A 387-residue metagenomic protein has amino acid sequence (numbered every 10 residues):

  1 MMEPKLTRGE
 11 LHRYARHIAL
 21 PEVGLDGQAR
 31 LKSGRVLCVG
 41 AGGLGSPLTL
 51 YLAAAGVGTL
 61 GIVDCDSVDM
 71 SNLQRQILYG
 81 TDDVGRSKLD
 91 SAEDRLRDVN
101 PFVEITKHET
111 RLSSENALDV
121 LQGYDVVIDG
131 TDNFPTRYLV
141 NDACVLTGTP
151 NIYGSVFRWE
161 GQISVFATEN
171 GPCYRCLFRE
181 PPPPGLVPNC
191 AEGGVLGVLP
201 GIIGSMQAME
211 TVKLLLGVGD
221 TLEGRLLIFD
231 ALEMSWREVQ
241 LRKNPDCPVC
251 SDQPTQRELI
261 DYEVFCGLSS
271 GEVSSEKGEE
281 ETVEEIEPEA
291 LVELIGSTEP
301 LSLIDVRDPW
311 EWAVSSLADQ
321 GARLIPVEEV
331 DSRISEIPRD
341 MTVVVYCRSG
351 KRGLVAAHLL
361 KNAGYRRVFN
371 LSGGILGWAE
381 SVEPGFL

Functional and structural regions predicted by a protein language model:
M1-L37, S71, L259-D261, F265-G278: N-terminal charged helix/coil linker that caps or initiates catalytic domains
K5, I62-N100, I304: Glycine-rich phosphate-binding loop and adjoining beta1-alpha1-beta2 segment of Rossmann-like nucleotide-binding folds
G27-A53, T59-D64, G204: Glycine-rich adenosine-cofactor-binding loop
L31, V120-Q122, I337-P338: A short, aliphatic-rich alpha-helical micro-motif
G43-S46, V57, S67-V68, T131-P135 (+2 more regions): Residue-level detector of alpha-helix initiation sites
L73, D94, E233-P245, V249-L301 (+2 more regions): Rhodanese-like catalytic fold shared by cysteine-dependent sulfurtransferases and DSP/PTP-type phosphatases
N100-S114, L118-D119, G123-I203, L216 (+4 more regions): E1/E1-like adenylate-forming module used to activate ubiquitin-like modifiers and sulfur-carrier proteins
S205-D220: Oxidoreductase and adenylate-handling cofactor-binding alpha/beta cores
